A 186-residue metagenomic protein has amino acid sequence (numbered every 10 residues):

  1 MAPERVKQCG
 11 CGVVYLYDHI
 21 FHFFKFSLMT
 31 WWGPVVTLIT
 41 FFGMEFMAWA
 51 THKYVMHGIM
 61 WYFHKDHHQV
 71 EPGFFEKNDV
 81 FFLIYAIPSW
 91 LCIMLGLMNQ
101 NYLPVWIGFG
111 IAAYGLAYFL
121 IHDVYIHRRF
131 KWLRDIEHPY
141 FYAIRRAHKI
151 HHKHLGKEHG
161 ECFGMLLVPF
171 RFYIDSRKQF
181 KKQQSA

Functional and structural regions predicted by a protein language model:
A2, V6-C11, L16, F21-W31 (+5 more regions): Cytosolic/stromal cytosol-facing helical appendages immediately following the last transmembrane segment
W32-T51: N-terminal signal-anchor transmembrane alpha helix
V36-I39, C92, P104-I111: Small-residue packing motifs within transmembrane alpha-helices
M47-Y62: Short, charged cytosolic
A50-T51, I111, D135: A general structural-boundary detector
F81-I87: Short hydrophobic alpha-helical membrane-embedded segments
I87-L95: Alpha-helical transmembrane segments of multipass membrane proteins
